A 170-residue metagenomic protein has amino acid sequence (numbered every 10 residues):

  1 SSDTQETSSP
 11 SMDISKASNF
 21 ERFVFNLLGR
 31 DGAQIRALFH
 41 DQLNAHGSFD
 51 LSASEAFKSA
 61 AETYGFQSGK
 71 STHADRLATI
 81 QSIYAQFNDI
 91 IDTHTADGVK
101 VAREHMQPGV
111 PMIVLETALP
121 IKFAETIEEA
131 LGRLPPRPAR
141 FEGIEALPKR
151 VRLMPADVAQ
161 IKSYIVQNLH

Functional and structural regions predicted by a protein language model:
S1-H170: PLP-dependent amino-acid enzyme catalytic core
